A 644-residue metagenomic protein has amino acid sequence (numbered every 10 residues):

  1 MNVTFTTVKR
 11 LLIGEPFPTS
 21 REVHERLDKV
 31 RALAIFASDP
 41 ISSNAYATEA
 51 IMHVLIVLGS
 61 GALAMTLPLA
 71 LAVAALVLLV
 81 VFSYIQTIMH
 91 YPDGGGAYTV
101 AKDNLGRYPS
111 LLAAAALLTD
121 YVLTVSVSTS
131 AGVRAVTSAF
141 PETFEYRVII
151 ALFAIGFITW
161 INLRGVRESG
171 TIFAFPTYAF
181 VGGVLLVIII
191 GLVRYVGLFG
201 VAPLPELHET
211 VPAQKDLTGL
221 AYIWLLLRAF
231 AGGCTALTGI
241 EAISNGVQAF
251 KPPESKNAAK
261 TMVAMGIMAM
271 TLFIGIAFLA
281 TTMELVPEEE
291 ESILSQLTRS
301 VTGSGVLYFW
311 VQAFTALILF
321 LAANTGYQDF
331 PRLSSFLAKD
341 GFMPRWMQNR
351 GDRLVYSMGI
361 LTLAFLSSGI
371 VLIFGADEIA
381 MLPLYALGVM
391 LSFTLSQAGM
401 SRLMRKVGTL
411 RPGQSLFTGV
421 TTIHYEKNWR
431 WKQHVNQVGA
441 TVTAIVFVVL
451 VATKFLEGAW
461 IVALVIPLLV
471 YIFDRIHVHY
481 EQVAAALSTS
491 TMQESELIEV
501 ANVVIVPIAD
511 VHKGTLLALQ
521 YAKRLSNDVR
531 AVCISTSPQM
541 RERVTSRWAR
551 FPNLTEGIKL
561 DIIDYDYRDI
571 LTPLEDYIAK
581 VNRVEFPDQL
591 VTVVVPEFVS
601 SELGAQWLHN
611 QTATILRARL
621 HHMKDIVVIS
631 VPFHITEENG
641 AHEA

Functional and structural regions predicted by a protein language model:
M1-E22, E481-A644: Cytosolic C-terminal regulatory domains/tails of membrane transporters and channels
M1-L55, F82, D93, T99-D103 (+4 more regions): Membrane-interface "cap" regions at the ends of multi-pass membrane proteins
T6, A50-K102, G106-A116, V127-A154 (+2 more regions): Extracellular loop-to-transmembrane helix junctions
R107, V148-L152, A249-L272, A338-L372 (+1 more regions): Loop-to-transmembrane helix boundary motifs in multi-pass membrane proteins
I158-G197, T261-A264, L382-T394, G439 (+1 more regions): Membrane-interface loop-to-helix entry segments
Y178, L185-T238, E457, S488: Helix-loop-helix junctions that connect adjacent transmembrane segments in multi-pass membrane transporters
V181-V211, A277-E284, S396-P412, R475-A484: Hydrophobic alpha-helical segments and their helix-loop junctions in multi-pass secondary transporters
W346-S357, L395-F447, A452-F455, A486 (+1 more regions): C-terminal membrane-solvent junction of multi-pass transporters and transport-like membrane proteins
